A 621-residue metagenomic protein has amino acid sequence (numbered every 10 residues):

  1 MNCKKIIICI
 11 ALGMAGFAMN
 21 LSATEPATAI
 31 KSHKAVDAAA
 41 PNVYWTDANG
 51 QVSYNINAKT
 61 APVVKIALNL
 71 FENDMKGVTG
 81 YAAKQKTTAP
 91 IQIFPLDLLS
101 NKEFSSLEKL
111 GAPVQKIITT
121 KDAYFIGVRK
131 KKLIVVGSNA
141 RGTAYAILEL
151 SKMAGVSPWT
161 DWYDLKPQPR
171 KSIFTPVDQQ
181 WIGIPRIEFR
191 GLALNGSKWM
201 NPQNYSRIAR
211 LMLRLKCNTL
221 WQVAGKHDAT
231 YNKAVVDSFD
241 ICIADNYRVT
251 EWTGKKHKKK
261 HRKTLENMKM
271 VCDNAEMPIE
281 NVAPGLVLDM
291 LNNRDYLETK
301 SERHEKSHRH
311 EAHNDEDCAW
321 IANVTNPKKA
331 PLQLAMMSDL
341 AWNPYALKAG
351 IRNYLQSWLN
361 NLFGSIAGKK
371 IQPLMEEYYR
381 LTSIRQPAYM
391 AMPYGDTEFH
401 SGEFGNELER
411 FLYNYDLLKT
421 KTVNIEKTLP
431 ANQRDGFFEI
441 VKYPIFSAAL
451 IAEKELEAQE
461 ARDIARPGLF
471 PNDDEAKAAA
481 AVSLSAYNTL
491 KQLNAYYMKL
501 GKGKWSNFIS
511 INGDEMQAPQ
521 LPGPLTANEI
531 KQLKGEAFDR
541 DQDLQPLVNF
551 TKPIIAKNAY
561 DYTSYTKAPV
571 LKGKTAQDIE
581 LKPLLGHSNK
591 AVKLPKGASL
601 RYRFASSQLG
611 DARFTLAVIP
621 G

Functional and structural regions predicted by a protein language model:
M1-I10: Bacterial N-terminal signal peptides that target proteins for export
C9-A18: Bacterial N-terminal signal peptides
A23-G183, Q608: Contiguous, structured surface segment used for ligand recognition
T28-I30, P169-K171, L355-E515, Y565 (+2 more regions): C-terminal non-catalytic alpha-helical accessory regions
V52, N57-T60, V64, T79-A89 (+7 more regions): Aromatic-lined carbohydrate-binding surfaces of glycoside hydrolases
M75, N139, K216, N323 (+2 more regions): Conserved, mostly hydrophobic/aromatic
N139, L525-G621: Extracytoplasmic
S301-Y379: Substrate-binding cleft of secreted/luminal carbohydrate-active enzymes
